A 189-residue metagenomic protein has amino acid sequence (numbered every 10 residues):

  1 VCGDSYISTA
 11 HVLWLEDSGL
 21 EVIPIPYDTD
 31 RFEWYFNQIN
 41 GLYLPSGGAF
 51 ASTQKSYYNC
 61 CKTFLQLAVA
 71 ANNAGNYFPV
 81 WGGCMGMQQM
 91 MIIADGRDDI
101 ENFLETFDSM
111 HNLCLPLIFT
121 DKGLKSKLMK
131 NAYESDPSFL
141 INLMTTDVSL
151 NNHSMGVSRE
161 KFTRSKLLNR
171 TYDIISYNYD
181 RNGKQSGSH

Functional and structural regions predicted by a protein language model:
V1-S188: N-terminal beta1-alpha1 cap of cysteine-dependent amidohydrolase-like domains
